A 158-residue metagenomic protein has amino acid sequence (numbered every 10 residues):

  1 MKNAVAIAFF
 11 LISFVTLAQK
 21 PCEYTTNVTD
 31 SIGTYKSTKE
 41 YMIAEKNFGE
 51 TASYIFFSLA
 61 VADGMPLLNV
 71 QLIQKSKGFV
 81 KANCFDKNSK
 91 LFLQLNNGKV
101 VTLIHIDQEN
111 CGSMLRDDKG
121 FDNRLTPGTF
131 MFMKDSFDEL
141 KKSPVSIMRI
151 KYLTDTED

Functional and structural regions predicted by a protein language model:
M1-Y24: Bacterial Sec-dependent N-terminal signal peptides
Q19-D158: A generic "folded-domain core" signal
